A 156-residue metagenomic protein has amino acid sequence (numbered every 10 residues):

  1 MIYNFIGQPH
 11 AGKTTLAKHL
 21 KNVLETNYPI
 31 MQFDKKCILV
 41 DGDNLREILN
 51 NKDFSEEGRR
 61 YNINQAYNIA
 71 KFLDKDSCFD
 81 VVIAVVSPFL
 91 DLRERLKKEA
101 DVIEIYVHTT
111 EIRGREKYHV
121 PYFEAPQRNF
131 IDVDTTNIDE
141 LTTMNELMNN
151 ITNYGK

Functional and structural regions predicted by a protein language model:
I2: Walker A (P-loop) ATP-phosphate-binding motif of ABC ATPase nucleotide-binding domains
F5: Hydrophobic anchor at the beta1->P-loop junction of P-loop NTPases
Q8-P9: The conserved Walker
T14: Walker A/P-loop
A17-K71, R113: Conserved substrate/cofactor phosphate-moiety recognition/catalytic segment in nucleotide-dependent phosphotransferases
C37-L39, V102-Y106, F130-D132: Conserved beta-strand scaffold positions in the cores of enzyme catalytic domains, especially in NTP/NDP-utilizing
E57-I112: Glycine-rich phosphate-binding loop used to anchor ATP phosphates in small-molecule kinases, encompassing both
V107-K156: Small-molecule kinase domains that catalyze NTP-dependent phosphoryl transfer to phosphate-bearing small molecules
